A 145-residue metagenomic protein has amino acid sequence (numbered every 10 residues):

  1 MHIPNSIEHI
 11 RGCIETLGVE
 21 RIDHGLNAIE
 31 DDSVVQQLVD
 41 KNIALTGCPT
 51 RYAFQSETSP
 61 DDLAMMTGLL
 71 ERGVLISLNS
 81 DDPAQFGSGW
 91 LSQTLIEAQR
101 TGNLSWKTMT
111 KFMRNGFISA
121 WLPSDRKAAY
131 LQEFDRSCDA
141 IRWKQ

Functional and structural regions predicted by a protein language model:
M1-G68: Catalytic core of soluble alpha/beta enzymes
M1-P4, R72-S92: Short acidic/histidine-rich active-site segments
I3, H24-A28, S59, A84-S88 (+3 more regions): Hydrophobic alpha-helical scaffolding
P49-Q55, S77-S80, I96-T101: Short beta-alpha connecting loops at secondary-structure transitions that line or flank enzyme active sites
F54, G87-G89, L131: Short, function-defining helix-loop hinge/capping sites that tune catalysis or transport
M65-G73, I96-A98: Active-site/ligand-binding-proximal alpha/beta "capping" segment
S92, N103-Q145: Mid-to-C-terminal alpha-helical segments outside catalytic/metal-binding sites
